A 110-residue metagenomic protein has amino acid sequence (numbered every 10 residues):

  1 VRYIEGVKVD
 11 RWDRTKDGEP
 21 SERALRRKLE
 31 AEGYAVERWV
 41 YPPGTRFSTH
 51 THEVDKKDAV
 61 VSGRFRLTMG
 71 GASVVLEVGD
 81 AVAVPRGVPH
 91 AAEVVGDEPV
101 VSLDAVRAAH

Functional and structural regions predicted by a protein language model:
V1-R38: A short, N-terminal "cap"/entry segment at the start of jelly-roll beta-barrel domains of the cupin/DSBH fold
A35-H52: Conserved short histidine dyad/triad with adjacent acidic residue
S48, K57, A72-V75: Short, surface-exposed secondary-structure edge patches
E53-F65, G70: Glycine- and acidic-residue-biased ligand/ion/polar-headgroup-sensing regions
R64-R66, S73, P89, P99: Structural motif
G71-R86: Short acidic-glycine-tyrosine-enriched beta hairpin
R86-H110: Ligand-binding loop in jelly-roll beta-barrel domains
